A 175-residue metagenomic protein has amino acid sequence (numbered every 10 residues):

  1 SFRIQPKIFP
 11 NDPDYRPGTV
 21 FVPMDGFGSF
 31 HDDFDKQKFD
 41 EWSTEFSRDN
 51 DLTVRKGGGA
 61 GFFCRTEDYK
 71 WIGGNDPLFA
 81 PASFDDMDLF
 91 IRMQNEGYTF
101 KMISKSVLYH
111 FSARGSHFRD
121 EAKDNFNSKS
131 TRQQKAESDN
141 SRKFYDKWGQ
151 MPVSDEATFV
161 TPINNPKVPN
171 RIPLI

Functional and structural regions predicted by a protein language model:
S1-D33: Conserved donor NDP-sugar-binding/catalytic core segment of glycosyltransferases
Q5-K7, E96, K147-M151: Phosphate/oxyanion-binding loops and surfaces in catalytic or ligand/nucleic-acid-binding neighborhoods
I8-P17, A113-D124, D155-T158: Short aromatic-enriched loop/helix-cap "lid" or pocket-rim segments at secondary-structure transitions that line
G26-E67, W71: A recurrent flexible, glycine/aromatic-enriched loop bordering the glycosyltransferase active site that acts as
R55-G73, L78-V107: A short, conserved alpha-helix in the catalytic core of glycosyltransferases
A80, Y98-S128: Active-site donor/metal-binding and catalytic loop motifs of nucleotide-sugar-dependent glycosylation enzymes
F118-E156: Catalytic core of nucleotide-sugar-dependent glycosyltransferases
V160-I175: N-proximal low-complexity "stem/linker" segments adjacent to membrane-targeting elements
